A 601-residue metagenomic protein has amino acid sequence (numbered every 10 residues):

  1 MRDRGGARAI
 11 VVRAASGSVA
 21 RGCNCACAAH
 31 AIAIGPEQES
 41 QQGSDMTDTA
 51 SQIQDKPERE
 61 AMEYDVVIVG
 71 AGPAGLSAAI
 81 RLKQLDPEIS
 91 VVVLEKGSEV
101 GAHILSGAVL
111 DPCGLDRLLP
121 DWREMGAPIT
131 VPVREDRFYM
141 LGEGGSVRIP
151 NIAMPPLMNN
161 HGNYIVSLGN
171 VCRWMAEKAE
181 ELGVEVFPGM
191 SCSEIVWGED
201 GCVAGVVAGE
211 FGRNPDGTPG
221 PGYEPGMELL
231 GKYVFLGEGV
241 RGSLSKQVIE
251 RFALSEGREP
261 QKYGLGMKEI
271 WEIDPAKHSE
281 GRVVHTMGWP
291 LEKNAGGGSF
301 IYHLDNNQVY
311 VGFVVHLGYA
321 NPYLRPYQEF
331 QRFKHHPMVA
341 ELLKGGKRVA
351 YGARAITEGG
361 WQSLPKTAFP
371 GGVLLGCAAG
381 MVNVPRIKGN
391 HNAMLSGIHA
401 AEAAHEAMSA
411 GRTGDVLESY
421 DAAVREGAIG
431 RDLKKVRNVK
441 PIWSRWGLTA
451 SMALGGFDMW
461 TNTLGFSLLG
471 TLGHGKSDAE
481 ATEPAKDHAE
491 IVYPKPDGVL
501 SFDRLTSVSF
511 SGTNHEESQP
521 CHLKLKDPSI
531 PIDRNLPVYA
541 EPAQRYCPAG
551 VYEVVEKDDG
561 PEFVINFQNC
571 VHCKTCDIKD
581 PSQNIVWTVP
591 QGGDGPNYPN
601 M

Functional and structural regions predicted by a protein language model:
C27, I32, P537-Q568, T575-N597: Iron-sulfur cluster-binding cysteine motifs and their immediate structural context in ferredoxin-like electron-transfer
T47-E63, G217-G226: A short, basic/flexible loop-to-alpha-helix module at the beginning of a structural domain
Y64-V92: N-terminal Rossmann-like FAD-binding beta1-loop-alpha1 element of flavoenzymes
L85, K96-G145: N-terminal FAD cofactor-binding segment of flavoenzymes
G169, R173, K178-E341, H399 (+1 more regions): Predominantly flavin-linked oxidoreductase catalytic cores and closely associated redox partners
A353-V384, S507-S518, P531-Y546, E553: FAD-binding beta-loop-beta segment adjacent to the flavin cofactor pocket
G380-R386, I398, E402-G447, V564-N566 (+1 more regions): Active-site-proximal substrate-binding core of FAD-dependent oxidoreductases
W443-V499: C-terminal auxiliary extensions adjacent to catalytic cores
